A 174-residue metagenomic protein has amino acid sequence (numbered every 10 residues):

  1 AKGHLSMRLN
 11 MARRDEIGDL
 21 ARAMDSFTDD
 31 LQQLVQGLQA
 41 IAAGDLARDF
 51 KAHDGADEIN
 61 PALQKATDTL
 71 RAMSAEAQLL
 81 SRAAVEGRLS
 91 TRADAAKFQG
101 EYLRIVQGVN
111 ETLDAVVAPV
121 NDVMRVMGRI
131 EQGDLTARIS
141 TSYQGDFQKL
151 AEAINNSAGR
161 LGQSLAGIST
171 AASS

Functional and structural regions predicted by a protein language model:
A1-S174: Polar/charged heptad-repeat coiled-coil helices used as signal-transmission/dimerization stalks
